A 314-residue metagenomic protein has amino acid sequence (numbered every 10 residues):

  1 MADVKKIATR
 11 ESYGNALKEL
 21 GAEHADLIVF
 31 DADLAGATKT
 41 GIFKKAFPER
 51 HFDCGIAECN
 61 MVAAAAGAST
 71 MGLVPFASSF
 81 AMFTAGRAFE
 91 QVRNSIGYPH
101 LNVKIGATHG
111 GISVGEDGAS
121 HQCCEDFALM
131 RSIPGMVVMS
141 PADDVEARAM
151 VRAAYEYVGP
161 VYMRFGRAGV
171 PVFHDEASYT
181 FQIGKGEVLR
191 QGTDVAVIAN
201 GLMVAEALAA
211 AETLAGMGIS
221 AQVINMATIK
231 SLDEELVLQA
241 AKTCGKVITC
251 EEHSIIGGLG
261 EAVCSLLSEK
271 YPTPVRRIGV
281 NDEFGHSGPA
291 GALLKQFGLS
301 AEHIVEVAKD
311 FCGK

Functional and structural regions predicted by a protein language model:
M1-R164, G169, T180, H303: Thiamine diphosphate
E11, E23-D26, L34-G41, K45 (+2 more regions): Thiamine diphosphate
